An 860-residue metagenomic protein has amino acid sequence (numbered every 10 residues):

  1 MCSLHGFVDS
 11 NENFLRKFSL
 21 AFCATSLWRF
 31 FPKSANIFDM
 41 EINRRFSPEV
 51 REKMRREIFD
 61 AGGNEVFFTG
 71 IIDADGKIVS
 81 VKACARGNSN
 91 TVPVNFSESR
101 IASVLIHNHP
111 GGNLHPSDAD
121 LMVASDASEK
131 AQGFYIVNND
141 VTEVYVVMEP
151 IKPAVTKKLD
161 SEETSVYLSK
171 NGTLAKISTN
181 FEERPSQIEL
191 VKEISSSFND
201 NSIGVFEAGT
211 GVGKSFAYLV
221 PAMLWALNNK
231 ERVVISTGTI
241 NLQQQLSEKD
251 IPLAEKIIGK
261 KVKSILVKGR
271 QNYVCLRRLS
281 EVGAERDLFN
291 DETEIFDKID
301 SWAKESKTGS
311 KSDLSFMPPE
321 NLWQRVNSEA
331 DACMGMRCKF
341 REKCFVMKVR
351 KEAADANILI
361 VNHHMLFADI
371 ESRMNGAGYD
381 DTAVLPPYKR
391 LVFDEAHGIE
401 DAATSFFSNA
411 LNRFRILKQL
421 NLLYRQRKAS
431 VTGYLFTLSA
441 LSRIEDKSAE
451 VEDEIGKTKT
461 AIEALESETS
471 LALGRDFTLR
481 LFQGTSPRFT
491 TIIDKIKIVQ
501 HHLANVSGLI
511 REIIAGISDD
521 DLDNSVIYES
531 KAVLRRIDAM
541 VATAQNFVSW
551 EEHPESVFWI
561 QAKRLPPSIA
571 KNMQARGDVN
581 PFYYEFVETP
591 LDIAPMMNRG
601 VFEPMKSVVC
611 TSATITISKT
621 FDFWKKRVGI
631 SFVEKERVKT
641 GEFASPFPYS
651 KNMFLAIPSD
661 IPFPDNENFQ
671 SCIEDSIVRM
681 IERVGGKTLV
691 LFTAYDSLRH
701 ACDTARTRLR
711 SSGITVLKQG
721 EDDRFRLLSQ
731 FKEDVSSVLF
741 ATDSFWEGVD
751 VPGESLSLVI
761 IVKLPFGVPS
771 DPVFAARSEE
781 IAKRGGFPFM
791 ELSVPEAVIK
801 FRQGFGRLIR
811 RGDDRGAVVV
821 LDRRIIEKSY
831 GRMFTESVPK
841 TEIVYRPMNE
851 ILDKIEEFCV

Functional and structural regions predicted by a protein language model:
I37-R55, I71, D75, A83-V155: Active-site-proximal loop/helix of nucleotide/amide-processing enzymes and allied scaffolds
S161-I177, K230-L359, H363-F367, N421 (+6 more regions): A substrate-engagement module of RecA-like helicase motors
E163-F206: Conserved pre-motif I regulatory segment
N199-V220: Walker A/P-loop
Y218, L224, Q244, A330-D331 (+3 more regions): Signature of the SF2 helicase/ATPase Hel1-core->accessory helical subdomain module
Q324-N357, I370-D380, I513-I661, N668-F669 (+3 more regions): A contiguous, basic/glycine-rich beta-loop/short-helix subdomain that forms a polymer-engagement track
P658-N668, E721-I825: Conserved RecA-like P-loop NTPase helicase motor core
T693-G720: Conserved helicase motor "Helicase C" RecA-like lobe of SF1/SF2 P-loop NTPases
